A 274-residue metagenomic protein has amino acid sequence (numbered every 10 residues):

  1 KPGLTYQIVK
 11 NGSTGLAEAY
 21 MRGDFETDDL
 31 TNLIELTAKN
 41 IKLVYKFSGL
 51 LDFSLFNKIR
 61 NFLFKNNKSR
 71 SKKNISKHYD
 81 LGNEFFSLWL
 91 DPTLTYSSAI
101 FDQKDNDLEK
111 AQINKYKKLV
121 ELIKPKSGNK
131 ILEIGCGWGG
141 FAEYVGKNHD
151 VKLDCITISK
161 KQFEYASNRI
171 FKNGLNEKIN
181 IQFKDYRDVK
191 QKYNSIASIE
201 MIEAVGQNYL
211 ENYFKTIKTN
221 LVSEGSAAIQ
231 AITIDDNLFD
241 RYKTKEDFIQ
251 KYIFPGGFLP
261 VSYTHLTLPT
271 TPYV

Functional and structural regions predicted by a protein language model:
K1-Q112, K118: Feature captures hydrophobic
G128-G135: Conserved class I S-adenosyl-L-methionine
G140-H149: Conserved SAM-binding loop of SAM-dependent methyltransferases across substrates and taxa, primarily the Class I
R187-I196: A short acidic, Gly/Pro-enriched loop at the edge of an enzyme's catalytic core that lines a small-molecule cofactor
E211-S223: A short glycine-rich, Lys/Arg-flanked "PGG" loop and its adjoining helix->strand segment in the class I
E224-A231: Conserved beta-strand signature within the Rossmann-like core of class I S-adenosyl-L-methionine
L238-P255: Short, glycine-/aromatic-enriched active-site segment of Class I SAM-dependent methyltransferases
T264-T270: Conserved small/polar residues in nucleotide/adenosyl-binding loops
